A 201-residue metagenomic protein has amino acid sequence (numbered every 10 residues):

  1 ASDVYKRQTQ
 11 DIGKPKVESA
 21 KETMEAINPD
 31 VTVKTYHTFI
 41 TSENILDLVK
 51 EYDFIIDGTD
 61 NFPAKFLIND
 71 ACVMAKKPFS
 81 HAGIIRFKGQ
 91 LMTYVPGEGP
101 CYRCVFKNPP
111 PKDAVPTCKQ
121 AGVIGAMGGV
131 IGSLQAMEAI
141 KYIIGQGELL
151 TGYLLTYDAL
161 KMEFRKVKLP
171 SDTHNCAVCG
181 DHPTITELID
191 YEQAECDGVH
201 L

Functional and structural regions predicted by a protein language model:
A1-Y5: Short, small-residue-biased leader/transition segments that mark boundaries at the very start of proteins
K6-D11: Short glycine-enriched, charge-decorated loop/helix-capping segments at active-site entrances that position
K14-K65: A structured beta-alpha segment of the ubiquitous adenosine-cofactor-binding alpha/beta core
F54-L91: ADP-ribose/adenylate-binding Rossmann-like module
V95-P111, V167-K168, H174-N175, D181: Mobile, glycine-enriched helix-loop/loop "lid" segments at the mouths of ligand-binding/catalytic clefts that gate
V105-G125: The feature captures the short pre-catalytic strand/loop hairpin that immediately precedes and shapes the active-site
S133-L149: Oxidoreductase and adenylate-handling cofactor-binding alpha/beta cores
E148-L201: Phosphate-binding loop/pocket of nucleotide- and phosphate-handling active sites
